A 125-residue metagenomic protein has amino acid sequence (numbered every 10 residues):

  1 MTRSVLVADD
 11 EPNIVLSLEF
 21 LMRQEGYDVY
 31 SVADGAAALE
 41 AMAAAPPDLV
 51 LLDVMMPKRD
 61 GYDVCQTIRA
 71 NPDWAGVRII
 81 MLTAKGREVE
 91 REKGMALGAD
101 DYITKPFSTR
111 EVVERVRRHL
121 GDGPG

Functional and structural regions predicted by a protein language model:
T2-N13, L18-M22, V50: Conserved acidic segment of CheY-like receiver
V15, M56-K58, A75, R87 (+1 more regions): The feature encodes the CheY-like receiver
G26-A33, A41: Short hydrophobic/Thr-rich beta-strand motif most characteristic of the beta2 strand and flanking loop of CheY-like
A45-L51: Active-site beta3 strand of CheY-like receiver
F107-V116: C-terminal output helix
